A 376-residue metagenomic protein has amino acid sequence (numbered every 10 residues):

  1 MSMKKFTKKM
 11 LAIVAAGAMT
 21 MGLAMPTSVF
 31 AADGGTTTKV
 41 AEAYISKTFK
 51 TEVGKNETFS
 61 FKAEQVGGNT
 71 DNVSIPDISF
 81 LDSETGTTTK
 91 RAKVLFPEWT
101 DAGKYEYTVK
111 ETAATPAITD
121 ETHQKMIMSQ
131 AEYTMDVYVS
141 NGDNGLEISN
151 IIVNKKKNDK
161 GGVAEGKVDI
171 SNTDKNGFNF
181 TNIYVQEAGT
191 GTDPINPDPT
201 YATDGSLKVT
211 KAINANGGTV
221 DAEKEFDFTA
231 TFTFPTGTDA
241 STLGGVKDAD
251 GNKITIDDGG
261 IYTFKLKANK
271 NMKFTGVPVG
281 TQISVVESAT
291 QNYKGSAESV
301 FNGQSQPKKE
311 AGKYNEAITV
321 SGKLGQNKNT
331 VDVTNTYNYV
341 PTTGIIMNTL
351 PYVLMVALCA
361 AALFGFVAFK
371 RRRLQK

Functional and structural regions predicted by a protein language model:
S2-K376: Solvent-exposed loop/turn and edge beta-strand elements of beta-rich ligand-binding domains
